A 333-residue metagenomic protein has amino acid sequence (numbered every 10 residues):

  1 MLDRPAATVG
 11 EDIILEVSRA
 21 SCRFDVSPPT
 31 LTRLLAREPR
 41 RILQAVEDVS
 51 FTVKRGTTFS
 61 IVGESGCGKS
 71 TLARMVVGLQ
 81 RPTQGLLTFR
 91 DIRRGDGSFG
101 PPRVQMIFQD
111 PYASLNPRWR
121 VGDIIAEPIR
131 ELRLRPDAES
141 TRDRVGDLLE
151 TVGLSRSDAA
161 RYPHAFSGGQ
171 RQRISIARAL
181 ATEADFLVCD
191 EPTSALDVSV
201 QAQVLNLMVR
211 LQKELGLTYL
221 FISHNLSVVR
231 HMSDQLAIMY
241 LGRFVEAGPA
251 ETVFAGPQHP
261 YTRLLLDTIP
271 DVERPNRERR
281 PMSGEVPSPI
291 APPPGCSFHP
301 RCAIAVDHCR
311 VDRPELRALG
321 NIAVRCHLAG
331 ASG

Functional and structural regions predicted by a protein language model:
L2-I13, V26-R37, I42, P249-G333: Short catalytic/signature loops enriched in Gly
V77: Helix-to-loop junction immediately C-terminal to a conserved catalytic motif
G85-G100: Conserved ABC transporter NBD signature motif
E139-S157, L266-D267: Conserved ABC ATPase "signature" region
Y162-F166, Q170: Conserved ABC ATPase signature
A181-D185: A short, proline-enriched helix->beta-strand linker immediately N-terminal to the Walker B motif in ABC-type P-loop
V188, P192-L196, V200-R277: P-loop NTP-binding/switch modules centered on Walker-like glycine-rich loops
